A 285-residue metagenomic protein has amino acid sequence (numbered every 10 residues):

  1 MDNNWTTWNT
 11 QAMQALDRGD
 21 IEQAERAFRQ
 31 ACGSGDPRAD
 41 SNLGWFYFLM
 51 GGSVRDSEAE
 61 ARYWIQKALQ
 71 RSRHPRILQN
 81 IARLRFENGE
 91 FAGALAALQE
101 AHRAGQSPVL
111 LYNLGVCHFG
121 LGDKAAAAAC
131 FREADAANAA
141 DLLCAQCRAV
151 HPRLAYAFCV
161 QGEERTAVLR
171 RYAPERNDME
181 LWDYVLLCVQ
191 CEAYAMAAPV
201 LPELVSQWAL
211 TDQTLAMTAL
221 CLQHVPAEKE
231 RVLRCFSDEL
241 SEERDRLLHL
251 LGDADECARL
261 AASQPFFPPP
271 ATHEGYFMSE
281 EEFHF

Functional and structural regions predicted by a protein language model:
M1-W5, R231-F285: Terminal, low-structured helical/coil segments at or just beyond the last alpha-helical repeat
D2-L16, S41-W45, Q79-N80, Y112 (+3 more regions): Alpha-helical tetratricopeptide repeat
N3, G35-P37, M50, S72-R73 (+4 more regions): Short helix-capping/linker turns of helical repeat alpha-solenoids
T6, R38-D40, R76-I77, V109 (+4 more regions): Start-of-helix register in tetratricopeptide repeats
A12-Q14, G35, Y47-V54, E87-N88 (+3 more regions): Glycine-centered coil turns and helix-coil junctions that link the paired helices within alpha-helical repeat units
M13, W45, L49-G52, R83 (+5 more regions): Residue-level recognition of tetratricopeptide repeat
D17-A27, G51-K67, N88-E100, L121-E133 (+3 more regions): Structural signature of tandem alpha-helical TPR/SEL1-like repeats, specifically the intra-repeat loop/turn
S41, W45-G52, Y63-E87, Q99: Alpha-helical adaptor scaffolds
